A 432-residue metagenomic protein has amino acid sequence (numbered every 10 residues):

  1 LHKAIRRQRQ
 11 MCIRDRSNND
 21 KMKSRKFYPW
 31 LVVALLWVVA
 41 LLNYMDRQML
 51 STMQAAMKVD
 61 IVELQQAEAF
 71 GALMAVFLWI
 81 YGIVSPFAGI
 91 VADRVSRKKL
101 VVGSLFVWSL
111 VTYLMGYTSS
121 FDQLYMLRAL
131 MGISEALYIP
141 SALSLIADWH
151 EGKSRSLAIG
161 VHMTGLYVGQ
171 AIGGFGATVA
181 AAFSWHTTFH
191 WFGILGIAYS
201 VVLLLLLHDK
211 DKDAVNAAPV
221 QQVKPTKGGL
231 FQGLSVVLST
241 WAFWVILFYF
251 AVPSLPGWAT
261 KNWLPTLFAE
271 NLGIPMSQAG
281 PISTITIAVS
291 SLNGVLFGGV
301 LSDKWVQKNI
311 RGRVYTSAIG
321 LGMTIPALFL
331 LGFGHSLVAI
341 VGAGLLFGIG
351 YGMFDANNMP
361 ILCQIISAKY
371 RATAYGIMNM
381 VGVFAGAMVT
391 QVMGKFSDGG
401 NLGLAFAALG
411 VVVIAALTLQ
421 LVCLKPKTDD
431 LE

Functional and structural regions predicted by a protein language model:
L1-D15: Single conserved hydrophobic/aromatic residue that forms the stacking wall/gate of nucleotide- or nucleobase-binding
K23-R25, D211-V245, N271: Juxtamembrane intracellular "pre-TM" segments in multi-pass secondary transporters
L50-S51, T240-V295, D355, M359: Extracytoplasmic gate region of multi-pass secondary transporters
M53-G82: Extracellular/periplasmic helix-loop-helix junction of adjacent transmembrane segments in MFS-like secondary
I83-S119: Conserved MFS/SLC helix-loop-helix module at the cytosolic interface between two early adjacent transmembrane helices
S96, Y117-Q123, E151, G334-H335: Helix-breaking motifs and short loop linkers at transmembrane-helix boundaries and internal kinks in secondary membrane
L127-G165: Cytoplasmic helix-loop-helix junction between adjacent transmembrane helices in 12-TM secondary transporters
H162, L166-D211: Helix-loop-helix hairpin linking two adjacent transmembrane segments in secondary transporters
